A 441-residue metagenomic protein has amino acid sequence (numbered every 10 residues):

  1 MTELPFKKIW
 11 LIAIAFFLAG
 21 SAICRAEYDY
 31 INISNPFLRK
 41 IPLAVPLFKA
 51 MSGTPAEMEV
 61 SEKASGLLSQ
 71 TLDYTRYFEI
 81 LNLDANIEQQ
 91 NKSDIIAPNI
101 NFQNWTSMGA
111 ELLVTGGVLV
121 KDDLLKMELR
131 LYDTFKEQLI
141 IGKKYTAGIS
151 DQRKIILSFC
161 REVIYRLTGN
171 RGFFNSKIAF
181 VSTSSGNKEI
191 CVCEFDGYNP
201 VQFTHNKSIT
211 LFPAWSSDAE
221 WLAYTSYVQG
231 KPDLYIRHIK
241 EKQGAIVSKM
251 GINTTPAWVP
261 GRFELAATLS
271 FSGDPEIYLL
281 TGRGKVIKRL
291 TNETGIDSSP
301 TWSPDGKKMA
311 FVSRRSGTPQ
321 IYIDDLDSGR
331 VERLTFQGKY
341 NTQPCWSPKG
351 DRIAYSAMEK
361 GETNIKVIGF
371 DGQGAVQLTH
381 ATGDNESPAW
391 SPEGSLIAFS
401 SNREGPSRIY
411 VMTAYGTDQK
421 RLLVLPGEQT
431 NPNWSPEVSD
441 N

Functional and structural regions predicted by a protein language model:
I12-G20: Bacterial N-terminal signal peptides
Y28-D29, D94-E162: Amphipathic beta-strand/beta-sheet edge segments enriched in Tyr/Trp
N32-I100, V114, V118: Short beta-strand->alpha-helix linker/helix-N-cap micro-motif that forms a surface specificity/interaction loop
F135, E194-Y198, H238-K242, T281-K285 (+3 more regions): Short loop/turn segments that connect beta-strands within beta-propeller blades
R171, S182-E189, H205-S208, T225-D233 (+12 more regions): A flexible loop/linker signature enriched in serine peptidases of the S9 family
F173-F174, S217-D218, P260-G261, P304-D305 (+3 more regions): Residue-level detector of Asp-centered blade-edge/turn motifs that repeat once per structural unit in beta-propeller
I178, L222, L265-A266, G306-A310 (+2 more regions): Hydrophobic beta-strand positions that form the internal "hydrophobic ladder" of WD40/Gbeta-like beta-propeller blades
